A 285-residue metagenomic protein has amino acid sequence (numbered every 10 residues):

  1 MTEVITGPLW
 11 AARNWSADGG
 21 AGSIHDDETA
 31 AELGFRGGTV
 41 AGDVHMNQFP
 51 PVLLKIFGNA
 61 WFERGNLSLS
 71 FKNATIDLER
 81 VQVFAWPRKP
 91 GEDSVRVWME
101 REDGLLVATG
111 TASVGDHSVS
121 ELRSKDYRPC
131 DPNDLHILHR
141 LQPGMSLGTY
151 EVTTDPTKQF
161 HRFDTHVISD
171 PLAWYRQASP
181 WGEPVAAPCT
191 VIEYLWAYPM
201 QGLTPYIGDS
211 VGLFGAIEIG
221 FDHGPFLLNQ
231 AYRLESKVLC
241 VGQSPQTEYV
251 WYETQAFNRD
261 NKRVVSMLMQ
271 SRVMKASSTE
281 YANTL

Functional and structural regions predicted by a protein language model:
M1-N14, I76-M145, H223-L285: HotDog/MaoC-like acyl-thioester-processing domains
M1-R64, H117-A216, S278-L285: Hot-dog-fold acyl-thioester-processing enzymes
V44-P87, T109, V191-V238, S266-M267: Hydrophobic beta-strand-centered segment that forms part of the acyl-chain substrate-binding groove
